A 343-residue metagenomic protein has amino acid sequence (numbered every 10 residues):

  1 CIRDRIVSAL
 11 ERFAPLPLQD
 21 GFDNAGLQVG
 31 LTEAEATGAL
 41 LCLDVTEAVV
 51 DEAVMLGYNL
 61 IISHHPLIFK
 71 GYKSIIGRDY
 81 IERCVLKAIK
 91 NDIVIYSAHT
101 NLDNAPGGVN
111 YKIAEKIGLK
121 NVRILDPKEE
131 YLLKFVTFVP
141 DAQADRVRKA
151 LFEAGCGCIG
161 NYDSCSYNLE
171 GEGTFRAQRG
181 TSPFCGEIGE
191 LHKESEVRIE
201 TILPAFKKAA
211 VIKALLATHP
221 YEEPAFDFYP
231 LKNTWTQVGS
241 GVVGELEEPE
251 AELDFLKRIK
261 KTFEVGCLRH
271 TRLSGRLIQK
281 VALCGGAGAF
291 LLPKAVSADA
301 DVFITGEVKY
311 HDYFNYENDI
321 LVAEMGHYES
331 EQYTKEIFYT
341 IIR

Functional and structural regions predicted by a protein language model:
R3-R343: Active-site catalytic microenvironments in core metabolic enzymes, especially phosphate/sugar-handling
